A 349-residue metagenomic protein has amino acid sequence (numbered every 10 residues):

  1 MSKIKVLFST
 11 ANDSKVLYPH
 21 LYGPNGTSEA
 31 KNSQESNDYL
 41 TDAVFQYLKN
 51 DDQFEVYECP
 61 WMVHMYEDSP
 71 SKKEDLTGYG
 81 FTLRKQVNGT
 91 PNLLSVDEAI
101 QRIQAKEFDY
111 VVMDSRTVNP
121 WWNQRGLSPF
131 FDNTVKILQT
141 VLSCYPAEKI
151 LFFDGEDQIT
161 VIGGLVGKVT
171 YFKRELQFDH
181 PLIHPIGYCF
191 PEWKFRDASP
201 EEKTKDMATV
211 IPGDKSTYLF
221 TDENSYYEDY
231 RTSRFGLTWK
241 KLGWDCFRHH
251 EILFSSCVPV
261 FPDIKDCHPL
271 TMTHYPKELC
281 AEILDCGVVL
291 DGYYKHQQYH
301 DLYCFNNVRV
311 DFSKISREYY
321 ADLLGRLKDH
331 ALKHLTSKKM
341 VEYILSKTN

Functional and structural regions predicted by a protein language model:
S2-A321, G325-K347: Nucleotide-sugar donor-binding catalytic core of glycosyltransferases
